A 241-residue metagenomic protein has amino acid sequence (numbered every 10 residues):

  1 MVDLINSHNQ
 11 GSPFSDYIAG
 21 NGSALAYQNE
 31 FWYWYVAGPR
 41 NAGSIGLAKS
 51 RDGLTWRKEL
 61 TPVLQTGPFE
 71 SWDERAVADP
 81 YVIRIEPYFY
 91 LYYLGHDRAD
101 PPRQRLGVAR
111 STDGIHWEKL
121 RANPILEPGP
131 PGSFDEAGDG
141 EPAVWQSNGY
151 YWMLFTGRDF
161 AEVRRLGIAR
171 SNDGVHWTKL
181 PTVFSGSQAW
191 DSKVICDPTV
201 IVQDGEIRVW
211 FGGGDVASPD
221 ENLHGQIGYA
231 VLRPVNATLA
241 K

Functional and structural regions predicted by a protein language model:
M1-K241: Carbohydrate-active catalytic/glycan-binding domains of CAZyme proteins, especially the secreted or lumenal ectodomains
